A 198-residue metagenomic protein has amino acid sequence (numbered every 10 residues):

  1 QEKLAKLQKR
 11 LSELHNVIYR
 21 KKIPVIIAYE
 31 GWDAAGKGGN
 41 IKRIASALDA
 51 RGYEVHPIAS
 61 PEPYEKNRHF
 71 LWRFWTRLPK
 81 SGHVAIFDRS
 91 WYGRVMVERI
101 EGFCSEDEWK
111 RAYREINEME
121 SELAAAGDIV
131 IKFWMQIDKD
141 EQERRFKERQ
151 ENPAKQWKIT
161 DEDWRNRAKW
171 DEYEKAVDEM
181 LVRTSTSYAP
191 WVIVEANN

Functional and structural regions predicted by a protein language model:
Q1-N198: Glycine-rich phosphate-binding loop of ATP-dependent small-molecule kinases
